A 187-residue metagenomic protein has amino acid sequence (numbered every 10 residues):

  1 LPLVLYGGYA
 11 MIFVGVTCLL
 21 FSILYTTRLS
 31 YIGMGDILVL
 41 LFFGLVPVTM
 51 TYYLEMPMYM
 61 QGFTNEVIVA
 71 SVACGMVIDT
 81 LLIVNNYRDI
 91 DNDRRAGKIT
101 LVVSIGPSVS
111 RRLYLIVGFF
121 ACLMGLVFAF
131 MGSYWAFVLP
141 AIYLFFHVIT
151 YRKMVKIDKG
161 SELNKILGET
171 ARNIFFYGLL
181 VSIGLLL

Functional and structural regions predicted by a protein language model:
L1-M58: Intramembrane alpha-helical segments
L1-T26, I116-G160: Transmembrane helix-loop-helix
G7, R28-I32, M58-V67, G132 (+2 more regions): Membrane-helix interfacial "entry" motifs
I12-V16, I37-L41, V67-V72, R111-L115 (+1 more regions): Hydrophobic alpha-helical transmembrane segments
F21-F43, I90-L115, Y151-L180: Interhelical loop and helix-boundary elements at the membrane-water interface of polytopic inner-membrane proteins
G33, L54-Y59, R88-N92, G132-A136 (+1 more regions): Membrane-interfacial segments
V39-I90, V109: Functional transmembrane core segments of multi-pass inner-membrane proteins
T49-Y59, F175-L187: Hydrophobic alpha-helical transmembrane segments in multi-pass integral membrane proteins
